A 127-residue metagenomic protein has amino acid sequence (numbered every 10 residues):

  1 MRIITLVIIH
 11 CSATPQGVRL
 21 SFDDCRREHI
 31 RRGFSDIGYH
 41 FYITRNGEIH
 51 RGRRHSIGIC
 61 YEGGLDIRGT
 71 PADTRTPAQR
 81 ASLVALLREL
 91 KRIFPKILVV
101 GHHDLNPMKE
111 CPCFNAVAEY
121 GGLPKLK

Functional and structural regions predicted by a protein language model:
M1-S12, R45-R54, E62-K127: Basic/polar, cationic surfaces and motifs that engage anionic cell-wall and phosphate/carboxylate ligands
I3-H55: Secreted/periplasmic proteins that engage bacterial cell-wall peptidoglycan
